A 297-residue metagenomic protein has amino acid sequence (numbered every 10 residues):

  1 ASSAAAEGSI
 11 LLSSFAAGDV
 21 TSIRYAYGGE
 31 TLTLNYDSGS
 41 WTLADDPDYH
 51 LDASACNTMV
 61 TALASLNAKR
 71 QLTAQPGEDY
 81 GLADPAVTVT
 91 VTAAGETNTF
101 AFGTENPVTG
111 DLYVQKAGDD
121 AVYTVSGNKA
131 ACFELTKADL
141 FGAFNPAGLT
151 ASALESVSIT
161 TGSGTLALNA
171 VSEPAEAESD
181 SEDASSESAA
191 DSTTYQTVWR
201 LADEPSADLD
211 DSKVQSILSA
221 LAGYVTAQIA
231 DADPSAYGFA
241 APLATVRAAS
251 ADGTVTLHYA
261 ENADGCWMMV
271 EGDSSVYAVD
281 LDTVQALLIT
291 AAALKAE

Functional and structural regions predicted by a protein language model:
A1-E297: Soluble, acidic/polar mature domains that operate outside membranes
